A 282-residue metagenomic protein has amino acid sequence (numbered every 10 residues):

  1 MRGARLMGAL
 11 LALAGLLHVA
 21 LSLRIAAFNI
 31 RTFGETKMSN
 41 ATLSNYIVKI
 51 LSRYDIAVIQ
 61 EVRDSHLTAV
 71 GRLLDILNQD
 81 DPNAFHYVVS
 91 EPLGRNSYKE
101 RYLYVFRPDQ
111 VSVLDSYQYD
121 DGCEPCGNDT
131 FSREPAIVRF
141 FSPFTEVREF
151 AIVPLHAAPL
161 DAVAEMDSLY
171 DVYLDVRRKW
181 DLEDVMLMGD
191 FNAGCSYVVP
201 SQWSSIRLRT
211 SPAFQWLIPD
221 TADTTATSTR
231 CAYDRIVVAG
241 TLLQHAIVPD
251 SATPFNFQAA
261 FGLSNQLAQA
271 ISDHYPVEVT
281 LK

Functional and structural regions predicted by a protein language model:
R2-K282: Divalent cation-coordinating acidic motifs and surrounding scaffolds that mediate Ca2+/Mg2+/Mn2+/Zn2+-dependent binding
